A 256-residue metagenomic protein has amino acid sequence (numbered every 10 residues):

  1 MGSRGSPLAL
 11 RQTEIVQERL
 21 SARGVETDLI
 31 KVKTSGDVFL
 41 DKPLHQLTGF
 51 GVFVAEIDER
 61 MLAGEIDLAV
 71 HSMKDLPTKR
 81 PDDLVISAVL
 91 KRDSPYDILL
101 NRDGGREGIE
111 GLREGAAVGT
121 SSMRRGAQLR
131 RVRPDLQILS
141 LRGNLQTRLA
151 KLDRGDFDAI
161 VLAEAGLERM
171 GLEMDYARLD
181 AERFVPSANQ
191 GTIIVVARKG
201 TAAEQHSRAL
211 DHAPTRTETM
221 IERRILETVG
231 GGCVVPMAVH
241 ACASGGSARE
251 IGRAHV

Functional and structural regions predicted by a protein language model:
M1-K33, V38-F39, Q46, R131-R253: Small-molecule-sensing regulatory modules
K42-L68: Short, structured active-site "lid" loops
F50, D67-S72, D158-A163: Paired acidic/hydrophobic, glycine-rich loop segments that form the ligand-binding mouth/hinge of periplasmic-binding
E56-I57, G108, T147-R148: Short acidic active-site motifs
M73-K74, D82-D135: A conserved helix-loop-strand patch within extracytoplasmic ligand-binding domains of the periplasmic binding
